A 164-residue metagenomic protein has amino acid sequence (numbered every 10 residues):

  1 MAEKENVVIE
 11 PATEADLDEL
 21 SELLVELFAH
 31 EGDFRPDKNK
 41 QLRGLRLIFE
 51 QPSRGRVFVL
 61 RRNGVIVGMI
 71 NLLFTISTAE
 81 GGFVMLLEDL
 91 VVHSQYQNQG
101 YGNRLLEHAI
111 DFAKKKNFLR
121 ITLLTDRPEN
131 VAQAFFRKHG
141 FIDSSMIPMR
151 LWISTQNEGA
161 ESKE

Functional and structural regions predicted by a protein language model:
V8-L20: A short beta-loop-alpha structural element at the N-terminal edge of CoA-dependent acyl/N-acetyltransferase catalytic
E22-L47: Conserved GNAT-fold acetyl-CoA-binding loop/helix
L47-V59, L86: A short helix-loop-beta-strand connector motif used in the catalytic cores of GNAT acetyltransferases and, in some
V59, V65-F74: Conserved beta-strand in the GNAT
V65, I76-L87, Q97, S144-S145: A conserved beta-turn-beta hairpin within the catalytic core of GNAT-like acetyltransferases that forms part
Y96, G100-H108: Conserved acetyl-CoA pyrophosphate-binding loop and the N-cap/start of the following alpha-helix in GNAT-like
N103, R127-S145, L151: Conserved active-site alpha-helix within GNAT-family acetyltransferase domains
A113-T125: Conserved GNAT acetyl-CoA-binding A-motif
